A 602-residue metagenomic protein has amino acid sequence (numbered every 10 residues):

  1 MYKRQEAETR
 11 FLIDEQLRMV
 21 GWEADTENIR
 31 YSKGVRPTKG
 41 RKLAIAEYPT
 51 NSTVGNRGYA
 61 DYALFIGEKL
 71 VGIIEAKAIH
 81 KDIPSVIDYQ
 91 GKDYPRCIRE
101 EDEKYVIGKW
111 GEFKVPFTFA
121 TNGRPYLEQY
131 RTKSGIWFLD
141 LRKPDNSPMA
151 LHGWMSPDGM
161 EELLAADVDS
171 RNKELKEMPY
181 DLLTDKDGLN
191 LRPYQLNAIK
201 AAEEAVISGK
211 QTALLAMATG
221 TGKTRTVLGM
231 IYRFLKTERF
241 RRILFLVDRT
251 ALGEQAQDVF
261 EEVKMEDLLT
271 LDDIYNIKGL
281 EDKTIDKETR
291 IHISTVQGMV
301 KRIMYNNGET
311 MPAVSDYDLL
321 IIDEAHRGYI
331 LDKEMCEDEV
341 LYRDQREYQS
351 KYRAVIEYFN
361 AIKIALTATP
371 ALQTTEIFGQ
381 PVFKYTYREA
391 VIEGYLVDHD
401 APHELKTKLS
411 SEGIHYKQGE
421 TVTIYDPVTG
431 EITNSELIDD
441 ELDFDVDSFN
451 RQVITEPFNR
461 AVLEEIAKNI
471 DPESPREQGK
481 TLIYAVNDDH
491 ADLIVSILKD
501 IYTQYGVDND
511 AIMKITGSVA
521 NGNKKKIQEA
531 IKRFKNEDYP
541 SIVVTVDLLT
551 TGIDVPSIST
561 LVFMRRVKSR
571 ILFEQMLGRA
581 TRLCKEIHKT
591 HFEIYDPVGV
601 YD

Functional and structural regions predicted by a protein language model:
M1-R242, A251-D267, K287-I291, Q297 (+2 more regions): ATP-dependent helicase/translocase motor core
A24-I29, R242, Q257, K264-G279 (+1 more regions): Conserved RecA-like helicase motor-core motifs
E100, I107, G298, Y342 (+2 more regions): Conserved RecA-like P-loop NTPase helicase motor core
L215, R241-R249, G479-N487: Conserved RecA-like ASCE P-loop NTPase motor core of nucleic-acid helicases/translocases
R290, G430-N434, E441-V543: Conserved C-terminal RecA-like helicase domain
I291-K351, I531, T545-V546: Conserved RecA-like ASCE ATPase "motif II neighborhood" in helicase/translocase motors
L331-H403, T407-S411: Post-DEXD/H (motif II) to motif III coupling segment of the RecA-like Helicase ATP-binding lobe
T375-Q478: Interdomain helical connector at the RecA1-RecA2 junction of SF1/SF2 helicase-like NTPases
